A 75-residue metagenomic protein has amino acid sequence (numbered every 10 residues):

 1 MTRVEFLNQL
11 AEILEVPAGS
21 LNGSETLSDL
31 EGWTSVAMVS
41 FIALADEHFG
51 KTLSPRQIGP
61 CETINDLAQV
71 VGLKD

Functional and structural regions predicted by a protein language model:
M1-A43, E47-D75: Phosphopantetheine-dependent thiolation modules in NRPS/PKS and related acyl-activating systems
